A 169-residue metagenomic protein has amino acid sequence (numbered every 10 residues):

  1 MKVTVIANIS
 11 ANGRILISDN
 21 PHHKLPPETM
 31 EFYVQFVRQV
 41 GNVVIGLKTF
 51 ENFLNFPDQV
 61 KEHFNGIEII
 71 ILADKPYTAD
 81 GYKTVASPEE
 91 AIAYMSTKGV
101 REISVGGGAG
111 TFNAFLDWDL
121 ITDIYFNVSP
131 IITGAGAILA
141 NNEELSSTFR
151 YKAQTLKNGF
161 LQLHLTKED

Functional and structural regions predicted by a protein language model:
M1-D169: Enzymes that bind and transform nitrogen-containing heteroaromatic metabolites
